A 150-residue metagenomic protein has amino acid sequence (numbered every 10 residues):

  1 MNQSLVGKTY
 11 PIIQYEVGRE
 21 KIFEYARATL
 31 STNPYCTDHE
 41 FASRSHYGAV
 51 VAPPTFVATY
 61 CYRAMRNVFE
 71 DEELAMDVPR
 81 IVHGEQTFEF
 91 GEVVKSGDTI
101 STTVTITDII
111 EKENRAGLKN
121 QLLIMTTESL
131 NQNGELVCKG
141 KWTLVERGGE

Functional and structural regions predicted by a protein language model:
M1, F90-E150: HotDog/MaoC-like acyl-thioester-processing domains
M1-E85: Hot-dog-fold acyl-thioester-processing enzymes
